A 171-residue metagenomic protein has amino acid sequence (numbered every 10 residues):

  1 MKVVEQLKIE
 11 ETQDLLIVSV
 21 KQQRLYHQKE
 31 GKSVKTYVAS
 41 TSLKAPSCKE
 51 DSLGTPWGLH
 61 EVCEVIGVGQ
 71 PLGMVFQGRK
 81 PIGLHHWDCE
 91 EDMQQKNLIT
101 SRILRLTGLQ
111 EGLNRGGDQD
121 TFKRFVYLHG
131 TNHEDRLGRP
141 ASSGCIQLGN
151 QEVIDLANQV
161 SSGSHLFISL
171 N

Functional and structural regions predicted by a protein language model:
M1-D14, V38-S52, H85-E90: N-terminal post-signal-peptidase region of extra-cytosolic proteins
E11-Q13, V20-Q22, V34, W57 (+2 more regions): Extracytoplasmic
L15-V18, C145-I146: His/acidic/aromatic-lined binding-pocket segments of jelly-roll/cupin-type domains and related regulatory beta-sandwich
K21, S33-H60, I66: Glycine-rich catalytic cores of cysteine/serine-nucleophile enzymes that process amide/ester linkages in cell-envelope
R24, P46-S47, G69-Q70, L113: Short beta-strands and strand-coil junctions in structured, solvent-facing domains, enriched
E30, G67-P71: Short, conserved beta-turn/loop elements at beta-strand boundaries and strand-helix junctions
L72-N171: Exported/periplasmic cell-wall-interacting domains
